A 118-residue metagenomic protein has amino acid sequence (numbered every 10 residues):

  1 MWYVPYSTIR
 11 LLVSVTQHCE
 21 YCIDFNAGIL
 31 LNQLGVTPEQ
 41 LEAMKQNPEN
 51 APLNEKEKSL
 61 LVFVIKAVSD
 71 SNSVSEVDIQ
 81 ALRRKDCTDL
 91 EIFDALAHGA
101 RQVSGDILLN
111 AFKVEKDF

Functional and structural regions predicted by a protein language model:
M1-F118: Hydrophobic alpha-helical segments
